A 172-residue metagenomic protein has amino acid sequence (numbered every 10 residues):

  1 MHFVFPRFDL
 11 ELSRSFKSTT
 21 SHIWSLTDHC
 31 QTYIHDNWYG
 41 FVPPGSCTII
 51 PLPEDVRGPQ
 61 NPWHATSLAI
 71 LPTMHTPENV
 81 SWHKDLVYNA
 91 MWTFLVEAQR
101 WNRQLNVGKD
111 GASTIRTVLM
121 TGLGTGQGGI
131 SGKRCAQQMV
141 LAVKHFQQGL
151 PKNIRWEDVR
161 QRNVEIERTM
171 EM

Functional and structural regions predicted by a protein language model:
M1-M172: Macrodomain-like recognition of ADP-ribose-binding/processing modules
